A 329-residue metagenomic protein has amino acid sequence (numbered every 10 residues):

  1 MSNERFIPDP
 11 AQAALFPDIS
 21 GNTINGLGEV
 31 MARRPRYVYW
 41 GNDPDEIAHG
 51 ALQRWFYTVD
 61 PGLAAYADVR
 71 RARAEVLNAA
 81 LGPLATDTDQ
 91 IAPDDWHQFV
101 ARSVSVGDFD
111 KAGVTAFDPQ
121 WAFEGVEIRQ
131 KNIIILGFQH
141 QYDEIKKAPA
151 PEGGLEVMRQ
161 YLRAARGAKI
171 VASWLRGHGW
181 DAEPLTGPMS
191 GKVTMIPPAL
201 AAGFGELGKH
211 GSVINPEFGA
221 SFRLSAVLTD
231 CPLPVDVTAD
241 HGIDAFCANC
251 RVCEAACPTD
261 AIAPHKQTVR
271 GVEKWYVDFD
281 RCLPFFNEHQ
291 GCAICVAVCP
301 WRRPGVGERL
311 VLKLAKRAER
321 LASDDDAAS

Functional and structural regions predicted by a protein language model:
M1-A116, I128-R129, W301, G305-S329: Iron-sulfur (Fe-S) cluster-binding modules
A101, D110-R320: Catalytic cores of enzyme domains
